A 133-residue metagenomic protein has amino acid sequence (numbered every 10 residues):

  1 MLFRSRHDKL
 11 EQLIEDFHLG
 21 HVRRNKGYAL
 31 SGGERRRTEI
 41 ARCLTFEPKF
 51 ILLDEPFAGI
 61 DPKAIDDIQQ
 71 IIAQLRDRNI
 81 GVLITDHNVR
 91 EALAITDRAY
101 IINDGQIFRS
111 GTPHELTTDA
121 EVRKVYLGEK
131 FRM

Functional and structural regions predicted by a protein language model:
S5-V22, Q69-A73: Conserved ABC ATPase "signature" region
K26-L30, E34: Conserved ABC ATPase signature
I40: Hydrophobic anchor residue at the start of the ABC signature
E47: Conserved catalytic motifs of ABC-family nucleotide-binding domains
I51-E55: Catalytic Walker B motif of ABC-type/P-loop ATPase nucleotide-binding domains
S110-G111: ABC ATPase "signature
